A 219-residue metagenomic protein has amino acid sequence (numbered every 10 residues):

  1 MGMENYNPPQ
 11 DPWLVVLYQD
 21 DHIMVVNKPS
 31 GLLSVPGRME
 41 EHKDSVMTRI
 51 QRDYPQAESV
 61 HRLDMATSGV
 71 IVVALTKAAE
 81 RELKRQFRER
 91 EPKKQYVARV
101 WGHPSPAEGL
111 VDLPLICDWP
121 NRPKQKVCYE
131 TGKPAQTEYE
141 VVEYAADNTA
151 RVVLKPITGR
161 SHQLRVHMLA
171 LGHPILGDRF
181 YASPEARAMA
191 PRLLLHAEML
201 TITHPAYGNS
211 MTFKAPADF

Functional and structural regions predicted by a protein language model:
M1-F219: RNA pseudouridine synthases
